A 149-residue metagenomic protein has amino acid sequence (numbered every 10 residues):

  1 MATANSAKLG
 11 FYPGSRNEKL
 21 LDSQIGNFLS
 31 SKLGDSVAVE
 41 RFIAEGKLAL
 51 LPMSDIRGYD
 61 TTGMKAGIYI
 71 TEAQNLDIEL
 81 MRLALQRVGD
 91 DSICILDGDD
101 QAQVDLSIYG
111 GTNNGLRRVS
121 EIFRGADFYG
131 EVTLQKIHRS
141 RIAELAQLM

Functional and structural regions predicted by a protein language model:
M1-T62, G67, N75-M149: Conserved helicase motor core of SF1/SF2 NTP-dependent helicases
T71: Conserved ATP-binding N-box helix of the HATPase_c
